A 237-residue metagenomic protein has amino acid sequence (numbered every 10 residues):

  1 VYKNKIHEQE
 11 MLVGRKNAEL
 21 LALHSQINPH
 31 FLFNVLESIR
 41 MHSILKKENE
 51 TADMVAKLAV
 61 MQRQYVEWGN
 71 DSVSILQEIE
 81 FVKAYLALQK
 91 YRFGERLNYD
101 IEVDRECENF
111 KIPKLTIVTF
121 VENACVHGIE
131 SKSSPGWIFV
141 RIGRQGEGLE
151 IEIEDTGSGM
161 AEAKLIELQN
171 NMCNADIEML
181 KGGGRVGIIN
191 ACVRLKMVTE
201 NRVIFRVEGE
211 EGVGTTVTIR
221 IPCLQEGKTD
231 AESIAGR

Functional and structural regions predicted by a protein language model:
V1-R206, T216: Two-component histidine phosphotransfer core
V203-R237: C-terminal end segment of the histidine kinase catalytic
